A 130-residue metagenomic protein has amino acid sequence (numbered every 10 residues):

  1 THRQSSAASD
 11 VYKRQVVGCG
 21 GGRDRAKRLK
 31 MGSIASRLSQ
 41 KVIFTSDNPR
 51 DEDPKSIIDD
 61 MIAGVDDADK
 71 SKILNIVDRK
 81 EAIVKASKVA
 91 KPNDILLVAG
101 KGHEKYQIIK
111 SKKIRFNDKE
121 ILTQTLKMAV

Functional and structural regions predicted by a protein language model:
T1-D10: Positively charged, low-complexity/disordered segments
S9-V130: ATP-dependent carboxylate-amine ligase
